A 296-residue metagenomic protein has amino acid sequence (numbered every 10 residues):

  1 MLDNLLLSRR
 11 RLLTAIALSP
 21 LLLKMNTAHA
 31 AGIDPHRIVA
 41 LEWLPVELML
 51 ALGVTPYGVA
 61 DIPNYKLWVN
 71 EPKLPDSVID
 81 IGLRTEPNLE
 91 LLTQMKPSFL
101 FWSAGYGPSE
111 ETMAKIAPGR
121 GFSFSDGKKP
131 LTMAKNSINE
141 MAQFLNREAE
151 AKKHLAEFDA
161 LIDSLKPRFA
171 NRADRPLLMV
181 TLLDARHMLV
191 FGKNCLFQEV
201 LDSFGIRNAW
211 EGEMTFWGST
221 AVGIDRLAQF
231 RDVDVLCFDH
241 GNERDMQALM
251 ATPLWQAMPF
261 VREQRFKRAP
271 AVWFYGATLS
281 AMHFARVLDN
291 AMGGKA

Functional and structural regions predicted by a protein language model:
M1-L21, M25: N-terminal secretory signal peptides
K24-A40, L44: C-terminal segment of N-terminal export signals and the immediately downstream linker at the start of the mature
H36-R37, T132, N136, F230-A296: Structured C-terminal subdomain patch of bacterial secreted/periplasmic proteins
R37, A117-L183, W210, F274 (+1 more regions): Extracytoplasmic substrate-binding proteins
R37, W43-M95, G105: A short, structured surface patch at a secondary-structure boundary
I81-L89, M214-I224: Short helix-initiation/N-cap motifs at beta->coil->alpha
K96-L100, D232-V233: Proline-aspartate-enriched helix->loop->beta-strand connector
K193-G218: Alpha-helical, coiled-coil/dimerization segments enriched in small aliphatic residues
